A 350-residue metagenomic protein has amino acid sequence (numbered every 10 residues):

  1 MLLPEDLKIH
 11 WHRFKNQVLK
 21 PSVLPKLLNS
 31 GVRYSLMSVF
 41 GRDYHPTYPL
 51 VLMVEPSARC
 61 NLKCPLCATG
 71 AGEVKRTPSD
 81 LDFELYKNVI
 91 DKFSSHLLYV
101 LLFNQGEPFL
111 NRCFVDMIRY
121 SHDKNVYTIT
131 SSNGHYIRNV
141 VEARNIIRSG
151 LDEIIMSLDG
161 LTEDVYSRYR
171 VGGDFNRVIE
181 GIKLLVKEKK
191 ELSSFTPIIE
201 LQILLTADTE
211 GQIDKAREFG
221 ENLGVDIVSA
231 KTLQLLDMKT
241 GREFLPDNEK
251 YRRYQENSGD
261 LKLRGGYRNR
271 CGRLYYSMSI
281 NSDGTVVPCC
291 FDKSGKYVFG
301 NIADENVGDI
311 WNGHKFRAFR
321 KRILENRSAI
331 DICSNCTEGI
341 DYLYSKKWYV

Functional and structural regions predicted by a protein language model:
M1-N16, R76, L81, K124-Y127 (+3 more regions): Radical SAM enzyme [4Fe-4S]-AdoMet core and its adjacent flexible, acidic and glycine-rich loops/tails across
L2-E153, R168, D237, L343-V350: Conserved alpha-helical substructure of the radical SAM core
L50, R273-L274, A329: Short, basic and Ser/Thr-rich N-terminal targeting/leader segments
V54, A58-N61, G265, R327-I330: Processing junctions and N-termini across compartments
N61-T69, F291, D331-I340: Local cysteine-cluster metal-coordination motifs and their immediate loop/turn environment, predominantly Fe-S cluster
